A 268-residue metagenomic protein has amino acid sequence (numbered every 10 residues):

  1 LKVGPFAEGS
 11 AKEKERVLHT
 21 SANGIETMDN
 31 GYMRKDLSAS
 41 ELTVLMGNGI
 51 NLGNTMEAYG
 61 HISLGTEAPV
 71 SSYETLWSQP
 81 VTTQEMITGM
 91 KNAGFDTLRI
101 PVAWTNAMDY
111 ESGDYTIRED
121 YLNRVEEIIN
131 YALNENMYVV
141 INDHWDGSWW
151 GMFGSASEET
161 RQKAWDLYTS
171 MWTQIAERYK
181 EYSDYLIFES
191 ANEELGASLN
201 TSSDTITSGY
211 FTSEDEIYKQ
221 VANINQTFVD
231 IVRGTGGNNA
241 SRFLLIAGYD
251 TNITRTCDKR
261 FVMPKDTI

Functional and structural regions predicted by a protein language model:
V3-T97: N-terminal carbohydrate-binding accessory modules
N48-L52, L98-I100, V139-D143, F188 (+2 more regions): Hydrophobic faces of well-ordered beta-strands that scaffold small-molecule active sites in alpha/beta enzyme cores
G53-T55, A103-T105, H144-D146, A191-E193 (+1 more regions): Active-site beta-loop-alpha junctions enriched in small/polar residues
Y59, N106-Y110, G147-G151, L195-L199 (+1 more regions): Short catalytic/ligand-binding loop motif for oxyanion handling, primarily in non-cytosolic enzymes, centered on
L64-G65, S112-Y115, G154-S157, S202-T205 (+1 more regions): Short, glycine/charged-enriched secondary-structure capping and boundary segments
T66-Q79, A156-E159, D204, G209-Y210: Surface-exposed intrinsically disordered loops and tails
W77-L98, M108, G113-W145, W149-S190 (+1 more regions): An active-site-proximal structural segment forming one wall of the substrate-binding cleft that immediately precedes
Q162-I268: Active-site region of glycoside hydrolase catalytic domains
